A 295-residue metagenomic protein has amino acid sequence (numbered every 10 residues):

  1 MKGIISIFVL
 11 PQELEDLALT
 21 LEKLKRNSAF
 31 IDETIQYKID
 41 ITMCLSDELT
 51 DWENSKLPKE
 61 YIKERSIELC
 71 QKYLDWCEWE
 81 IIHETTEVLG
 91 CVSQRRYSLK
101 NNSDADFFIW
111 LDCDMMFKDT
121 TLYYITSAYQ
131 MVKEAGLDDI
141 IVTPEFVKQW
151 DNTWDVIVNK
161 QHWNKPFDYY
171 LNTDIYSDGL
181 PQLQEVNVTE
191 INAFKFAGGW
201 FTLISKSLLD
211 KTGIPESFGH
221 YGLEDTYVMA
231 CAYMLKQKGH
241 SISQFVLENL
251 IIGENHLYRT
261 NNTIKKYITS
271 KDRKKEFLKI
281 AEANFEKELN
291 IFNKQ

Functional and structural regions predicted by a protein language model:
G3-D16, T20, N27, C44-S46: A conserved hydrophobic helix/loop-capping motif in glycosyltransferases and polysaccharide synthases
L19-Y37: Short, acidic, metal-binding catalytic loop of nucleotide-sugar glycosyltransferases
E33-E53, I82-E84: Short beta-strand/loop segment that forms part of the nucleotide-sugar
Q71-L89: Conserved donor nucleotide-binding strand/loop of the catalytic core
T86-N102: Glycine-rich, basic loop-to-helix element that forms the pyrophosphate-binding segment of sugar-nucleotide handling
A105-M116: Short beta-strand-to-loop acidic/aromatic patch adjacent to the donor-nucleotide binding site
K118, L122-K206, D210, E216: Conserved catalytic core of nucleotide-sugar-dependent glycosyltransferases
E190, F196-G198, S217-Q295: C-terminal catalytic/acceptor-binding lobe
